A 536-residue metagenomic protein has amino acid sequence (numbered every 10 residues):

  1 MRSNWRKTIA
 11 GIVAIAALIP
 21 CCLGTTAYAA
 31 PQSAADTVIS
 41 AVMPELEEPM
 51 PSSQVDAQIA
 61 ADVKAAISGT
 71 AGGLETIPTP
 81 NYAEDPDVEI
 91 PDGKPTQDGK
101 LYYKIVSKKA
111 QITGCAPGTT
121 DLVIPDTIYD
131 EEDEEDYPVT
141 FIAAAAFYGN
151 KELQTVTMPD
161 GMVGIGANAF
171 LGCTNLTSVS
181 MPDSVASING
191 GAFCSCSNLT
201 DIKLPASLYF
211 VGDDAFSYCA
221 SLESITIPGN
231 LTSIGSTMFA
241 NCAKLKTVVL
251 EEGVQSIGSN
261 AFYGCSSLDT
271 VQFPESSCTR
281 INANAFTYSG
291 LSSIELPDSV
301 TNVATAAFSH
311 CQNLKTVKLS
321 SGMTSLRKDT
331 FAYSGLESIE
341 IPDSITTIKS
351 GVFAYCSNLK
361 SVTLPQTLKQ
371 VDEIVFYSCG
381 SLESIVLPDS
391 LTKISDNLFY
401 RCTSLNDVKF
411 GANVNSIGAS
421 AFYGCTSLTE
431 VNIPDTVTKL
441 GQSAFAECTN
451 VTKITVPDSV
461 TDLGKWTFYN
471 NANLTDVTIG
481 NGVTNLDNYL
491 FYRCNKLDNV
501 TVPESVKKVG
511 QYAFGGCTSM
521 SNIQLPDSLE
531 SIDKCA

Functional and structural regions predicted by a protein language model:
R2-I19, L23-G149, T155-D160, E252 (+9 more regions): N-terminal capping/linker segments that flank leucine-rich repeat
W5, I9-A10, A34-A35, I67 (+7 more regions): Sequence-pattern detector for short linear motifs and compositional/periodic biases rather than a specific fold
A14, L18-C21, P31-A34, V38-A41 (+21 more regions): Short intrinsically disordered, low-complexity segments
T96, F286-T287, T330-S334: Alpha-helix C-terminal capping segments
I105-K108, P117-F141, K151-G164, T174-S187 (+15 more regions): Structural signature of tandem-repeat unit edges
A144-A146, G166-L171, N189-C194, G212-A215 (+14 more regions): Consensus positions within tandem repeat domains that build extended binding/scaffold surfaces
